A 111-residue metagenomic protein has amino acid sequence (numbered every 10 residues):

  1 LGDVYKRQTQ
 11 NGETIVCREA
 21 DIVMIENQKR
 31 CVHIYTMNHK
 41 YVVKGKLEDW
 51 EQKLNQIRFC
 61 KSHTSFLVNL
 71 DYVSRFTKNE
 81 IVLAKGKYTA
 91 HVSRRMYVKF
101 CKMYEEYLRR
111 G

Functional and structural regions predicted by a protein language model:
D3-K85, A90-H91, G111: Conserved binding/recognition cores within well-folded domains
Y104-G111: Short, charged, intrinsically disordered terminal tails
